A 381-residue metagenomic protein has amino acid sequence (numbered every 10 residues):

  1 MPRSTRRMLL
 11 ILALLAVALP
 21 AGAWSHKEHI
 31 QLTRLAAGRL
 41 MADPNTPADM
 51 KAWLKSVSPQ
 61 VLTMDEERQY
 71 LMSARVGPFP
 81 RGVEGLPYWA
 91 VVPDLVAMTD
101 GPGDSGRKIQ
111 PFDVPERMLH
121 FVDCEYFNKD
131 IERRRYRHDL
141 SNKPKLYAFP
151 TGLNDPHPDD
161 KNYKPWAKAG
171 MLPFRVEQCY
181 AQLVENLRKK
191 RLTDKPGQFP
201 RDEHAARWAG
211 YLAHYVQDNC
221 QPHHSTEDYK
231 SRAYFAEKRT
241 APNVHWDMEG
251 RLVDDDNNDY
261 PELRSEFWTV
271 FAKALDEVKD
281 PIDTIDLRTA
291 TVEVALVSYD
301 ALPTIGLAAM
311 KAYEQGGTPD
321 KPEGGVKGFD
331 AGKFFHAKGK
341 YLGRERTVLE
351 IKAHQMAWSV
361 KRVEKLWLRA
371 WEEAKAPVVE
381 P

Functional and structural regions predicted by a protein language model:
M1-L9: Bacterial N-terminal signal peptides that target proteins for export
L12-L14, P78-F79: Alpha-helical interaction segments
L14-L15, A37: Short, linear, compositionally biased motifs with a strong N-terminal bias
A18-P20: N-terminal signal peptide c-region/cleavage motif recognized by signal peptidases
G22-R207, P222-P381: N-terminal, motif-rich segments that launch catalysis or mediate targeting to/interaction with membranes, typified by
A205-N219: Short alpha-helix carrying the canonical HExxH Zn2+-binding catalytic motif
